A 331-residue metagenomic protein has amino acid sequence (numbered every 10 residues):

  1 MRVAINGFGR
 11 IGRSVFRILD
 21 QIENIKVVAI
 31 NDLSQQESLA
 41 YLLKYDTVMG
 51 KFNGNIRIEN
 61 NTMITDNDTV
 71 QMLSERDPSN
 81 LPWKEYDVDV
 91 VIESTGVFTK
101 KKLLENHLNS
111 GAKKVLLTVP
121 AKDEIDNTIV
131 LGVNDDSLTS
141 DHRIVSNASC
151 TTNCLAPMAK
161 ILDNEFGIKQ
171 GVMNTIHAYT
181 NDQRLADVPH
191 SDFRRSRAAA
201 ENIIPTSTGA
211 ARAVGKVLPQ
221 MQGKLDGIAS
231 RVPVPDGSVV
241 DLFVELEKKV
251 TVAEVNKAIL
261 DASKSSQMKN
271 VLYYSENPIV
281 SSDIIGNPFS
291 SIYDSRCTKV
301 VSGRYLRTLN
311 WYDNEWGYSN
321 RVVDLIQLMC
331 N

Functional and structural regions predicted by a protein language model:
M1-S196, D324: N-terminal Rossmann-like NAD(P) cofactor-binding subdomain of oxidoreductases, focused on the glycine-rich
N6, R10, E37, Y86 (+12 more regions): Conserved active-site and cofactor/substrate-binding residues in soluble primary-metabolism enzymes
F16, E105, A156-D163, N174 (+7 more regions): Predominant activation on well-ordered alpha-helical scaffold segments within soluble catalytic domains
I18, I22, L33, Y45-M49 (+11 more regions): Change "in soluble alpha/beta enzymes" to "in soluble alpha/beta proteins
N127, E201, V240: Small-molecule pocket liners
S137-T139, R195, V232-S238, V300-G303: Short, flexible turn/loop "capping" segments at secondary-structure junctions
N164-P235: Acidic, glycine-rich segments within the central catalytic cores of soluble metabolic enzymes that bind/position
G227, V239, F243-N331: C-terminal active-site/capping subdomain that shapes the small-molecule cofactor and substrate pocket of enzyme
